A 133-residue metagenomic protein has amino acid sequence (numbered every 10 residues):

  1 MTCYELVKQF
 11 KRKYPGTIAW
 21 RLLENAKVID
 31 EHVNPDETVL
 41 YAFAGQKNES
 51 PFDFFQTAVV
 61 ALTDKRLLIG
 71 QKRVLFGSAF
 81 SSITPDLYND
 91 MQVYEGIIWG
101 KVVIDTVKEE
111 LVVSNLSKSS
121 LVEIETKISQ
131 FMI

Functional and structural regions predicted by a protein language model:
M1-T38, F52-D53, R73-I133: Acidic, Ser/Thr- and proline-rich intrinsically disordered linker/docking segments of eukaryotic scaffolds
P35, G45-Q46: Ser/Thr-rich, low-complexity intrinsically disordered terminal regions
Y41-F43: Conserved binding/recognition cores within well-folded domains
K47-G77: Conserved beta-hairpin
